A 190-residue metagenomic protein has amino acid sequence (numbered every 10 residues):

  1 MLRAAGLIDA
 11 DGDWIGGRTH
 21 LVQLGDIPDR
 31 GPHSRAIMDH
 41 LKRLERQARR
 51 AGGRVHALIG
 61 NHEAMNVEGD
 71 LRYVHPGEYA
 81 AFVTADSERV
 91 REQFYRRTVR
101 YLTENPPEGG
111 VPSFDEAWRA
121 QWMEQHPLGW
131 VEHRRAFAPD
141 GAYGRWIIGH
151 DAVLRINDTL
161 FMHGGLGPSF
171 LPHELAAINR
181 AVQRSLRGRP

Functional and structural regions predicted by a protein language model:
M1-P190: Feature recognizes metal-dependent phosphohydrolase scaffolds
